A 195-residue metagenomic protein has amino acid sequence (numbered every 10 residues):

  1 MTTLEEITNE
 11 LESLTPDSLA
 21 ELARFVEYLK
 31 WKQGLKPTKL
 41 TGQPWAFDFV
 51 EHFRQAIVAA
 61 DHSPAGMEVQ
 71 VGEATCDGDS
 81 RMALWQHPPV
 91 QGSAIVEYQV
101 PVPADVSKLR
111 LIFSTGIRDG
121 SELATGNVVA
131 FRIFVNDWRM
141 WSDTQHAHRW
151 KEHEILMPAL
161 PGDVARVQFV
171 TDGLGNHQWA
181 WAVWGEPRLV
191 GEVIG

Functional and structural regions predicted by a protein language model:
M1-T38: Small, basic N-terminal interaction modules of short regulatory proteins
L35-G195: Gly-Asp-aromatic-enriched flexible segments
